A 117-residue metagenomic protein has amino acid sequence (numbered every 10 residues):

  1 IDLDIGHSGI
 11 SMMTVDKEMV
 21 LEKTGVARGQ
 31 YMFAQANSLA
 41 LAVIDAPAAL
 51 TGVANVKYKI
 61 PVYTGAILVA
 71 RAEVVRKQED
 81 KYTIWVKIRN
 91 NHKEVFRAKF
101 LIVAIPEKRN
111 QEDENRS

Functional and structural regions predicted by a protein language model:
I1-E18, E114-S117: Non-catalytic linker/capping segments at the edges of enzyme domains
I1-I5, L50-T51, V74: A structural signal for short, hydrophobic beta-strand segments that form beta-sheets in beta-rich/all-beta domains
D4, L21-E22, K59, Y63: Generic, ordered loop/turn and secondary-structure boundary motif
H7-G9, L50-A54, L68, D80 (+1 more regions): A generic structural signal for short beta-strands and their flanking turns/coil linkers
M12-T14, K57, R71-E73, K87 (+1 more regions): Residue-level recognition of well-ordered beta-strand positions that form the cores of beta-sheet-rich folds across
E18-G29: Short histidine-centered catalytic/ligand-binding loop motif
F33, N37-V69: Hydrophobic beta-strand-centered segment that forms part of the acyl-chain substrate-binding groove
A48, Y63-T64, V75-S117: HotDog/MaoC-like acyl-thioester-processing domains
